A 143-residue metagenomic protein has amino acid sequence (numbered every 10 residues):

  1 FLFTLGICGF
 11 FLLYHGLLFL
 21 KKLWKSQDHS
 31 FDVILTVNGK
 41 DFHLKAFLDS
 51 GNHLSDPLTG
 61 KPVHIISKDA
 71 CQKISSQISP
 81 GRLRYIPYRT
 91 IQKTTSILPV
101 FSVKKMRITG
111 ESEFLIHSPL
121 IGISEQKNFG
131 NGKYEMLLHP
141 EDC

Functional and structural regions predicted by a protein language model:
F1-I65: Canonical alpha-helical transmembrane segment with a positive-inside/aromatic-interface signature
F31-S50, P80-D142: Aspartyl protease catalytic core from the pepsin/retropepsin fold
G60-R84: Acidic, aromatic-enriched beta-alpha/helix-loop junctions
K68-C71, H139-C143: Short, solvent-exposed cationic patches
